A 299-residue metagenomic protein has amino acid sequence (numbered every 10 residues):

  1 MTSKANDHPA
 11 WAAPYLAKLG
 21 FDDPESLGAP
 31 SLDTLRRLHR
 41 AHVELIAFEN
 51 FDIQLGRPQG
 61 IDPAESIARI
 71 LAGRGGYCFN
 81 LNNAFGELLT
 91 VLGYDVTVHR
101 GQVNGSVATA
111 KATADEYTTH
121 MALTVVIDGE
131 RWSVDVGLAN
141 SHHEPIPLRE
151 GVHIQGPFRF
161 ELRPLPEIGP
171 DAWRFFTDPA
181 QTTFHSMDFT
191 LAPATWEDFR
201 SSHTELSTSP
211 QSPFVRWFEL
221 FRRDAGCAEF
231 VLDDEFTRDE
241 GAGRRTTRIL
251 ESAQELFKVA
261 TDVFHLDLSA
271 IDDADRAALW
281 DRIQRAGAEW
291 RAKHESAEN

Functional and structural regions predicted by a protein language model:
T2-L19, E44-A47, Q102-Q254: His-Asp-centered catalytic microenvironments across diverse enzyme cores, prominently the transglutaminase-like
N6-G73: Secondary-structure boundary elements
A13, R36, R40, N80-V91 (+1 more regions): A broad, structural surface signal
K18, V91, D262-V263: Residues at alpha-helix termini
Q54-M121: Active-site neighborhood of thiol-dependent amide/isopeptide-bond enzymes
D234-N299: Extended, charged low-complexity segments that frequently continue into or abut oligomerization scaffolds
